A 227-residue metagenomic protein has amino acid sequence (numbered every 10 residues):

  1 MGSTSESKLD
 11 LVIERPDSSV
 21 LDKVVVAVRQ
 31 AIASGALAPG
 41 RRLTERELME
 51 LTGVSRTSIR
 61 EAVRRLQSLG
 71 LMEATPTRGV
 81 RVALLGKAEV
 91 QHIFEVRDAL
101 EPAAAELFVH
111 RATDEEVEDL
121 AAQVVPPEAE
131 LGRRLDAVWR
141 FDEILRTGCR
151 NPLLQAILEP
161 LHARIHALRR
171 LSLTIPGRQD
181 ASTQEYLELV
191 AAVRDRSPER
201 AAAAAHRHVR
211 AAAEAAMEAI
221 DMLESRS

Functional and structural regions predicted by a protein language model:
M1-H110, E218-S227: Short linear motifs at protein or domain termini
G2, L51, P176-S227: C-terminal regulatory/effector modules of DNA-binding transcriptional regulators
S19, G132, G177-D180: Short helix-capping and inter-helix turn/linker motifs at the boundaries of alpha-helical repeat units
L21, R29, T44-E45, V90 (+5 more regions): Alpha-helical structural signal
R41, A74-T75, V138, A181-T183: Short, flexible turn/loop "capping" segments at secondary-structure junctions
S68-E73, L161-A163, R178-D180: Mobile beta-alpha loop/short-helix "lid" or hinge segments that flank ligand
G86, F94, L158, R169-S172 (+3 more regions): Short, flexible helix/strand-to-coil boundary loops that buttress conserved ligand/catalytic motifs in alpha/beta
H110-L171, T183-A192, R200-R210: Conserved amphipathic alpha-helical segments that form helical-bundle/coiled-coil interaction surfaces
